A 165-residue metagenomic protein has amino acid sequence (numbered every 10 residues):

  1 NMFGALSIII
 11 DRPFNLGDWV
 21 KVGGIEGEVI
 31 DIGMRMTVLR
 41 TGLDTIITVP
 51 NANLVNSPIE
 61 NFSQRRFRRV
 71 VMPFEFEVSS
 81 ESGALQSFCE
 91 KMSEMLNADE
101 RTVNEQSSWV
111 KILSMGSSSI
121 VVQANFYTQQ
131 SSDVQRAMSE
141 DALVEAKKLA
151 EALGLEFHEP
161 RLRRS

Functional and structural regions predicted by a protein language model:
S7-E100, N104: Soluble accessory domains appended to multi-pass membrane transport proteins
E60-F62, R68-V71, V78-S165: Solvent-exposed, non-transmembrane regulatory segments of membrane-associated proteins
